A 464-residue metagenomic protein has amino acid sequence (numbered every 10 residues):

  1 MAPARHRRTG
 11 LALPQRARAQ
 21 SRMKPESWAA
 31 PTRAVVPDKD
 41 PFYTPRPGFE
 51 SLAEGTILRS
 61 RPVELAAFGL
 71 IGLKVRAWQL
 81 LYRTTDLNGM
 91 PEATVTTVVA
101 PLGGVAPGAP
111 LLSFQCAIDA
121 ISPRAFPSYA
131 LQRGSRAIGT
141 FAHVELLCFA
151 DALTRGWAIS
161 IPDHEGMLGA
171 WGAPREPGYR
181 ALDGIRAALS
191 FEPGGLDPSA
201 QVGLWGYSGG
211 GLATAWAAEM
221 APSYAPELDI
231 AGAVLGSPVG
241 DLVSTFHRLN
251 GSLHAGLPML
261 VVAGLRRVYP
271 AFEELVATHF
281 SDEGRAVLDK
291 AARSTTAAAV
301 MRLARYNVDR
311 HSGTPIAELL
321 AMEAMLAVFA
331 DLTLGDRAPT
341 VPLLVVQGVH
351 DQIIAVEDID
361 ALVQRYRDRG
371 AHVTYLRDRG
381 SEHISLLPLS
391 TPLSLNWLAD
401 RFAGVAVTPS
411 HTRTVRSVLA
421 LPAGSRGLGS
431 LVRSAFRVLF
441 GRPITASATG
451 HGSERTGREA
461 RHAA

Functional and structural regions predicted by a protein language model:
A2-V105: Catalytic-loop region of hydrolases
D86-V95, V99-D151, D163-E165: Short, surface-exposed "cap/lid" segments of acyl-processing enzymes
G108-L111, R155-S160, S199-Q201, D229-G232 (+2 more regions): Loop/turn elements at helix/coil->beta-strand transitions in domains of secreted/extracellular proteins
A142-C148, W171-G194, W216: Alpha/beta-hydrolase active-site loop
R186-L257: Primarily recognizes the serine-hydrolase "nucleophile elbow" in alpha/beta-hydrolase and SGNH/GDSL folds
V239-G335: Accessory cap/linker subdomain of secreted extracellular hydrolases
M322-D331, L344, I353, D360-A464: C-terminal catalytic histidine-bearing segment of alpha/beta-hydrolase fold enzymes
P339, L344-D351: Short beta-strand/loop motif that positions the catalytic acidic residue of the alpha/beta-hydrolase fold
